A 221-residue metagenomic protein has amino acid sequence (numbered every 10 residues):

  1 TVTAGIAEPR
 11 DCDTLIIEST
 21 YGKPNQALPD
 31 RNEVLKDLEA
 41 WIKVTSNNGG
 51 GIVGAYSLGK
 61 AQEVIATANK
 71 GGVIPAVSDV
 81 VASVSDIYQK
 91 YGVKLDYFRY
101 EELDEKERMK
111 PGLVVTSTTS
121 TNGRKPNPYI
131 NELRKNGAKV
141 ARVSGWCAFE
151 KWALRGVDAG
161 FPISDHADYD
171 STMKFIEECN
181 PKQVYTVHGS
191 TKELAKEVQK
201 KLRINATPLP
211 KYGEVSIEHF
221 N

Functional and structural regions predicted by a protein language model:
T1-A4, Y21-N25, Y56-E63, A82-S85 (+2 more regions): Active-site environment of divalent metal-dependent phosphoester hydrolases
T1-I52, G59, K70: His/Asp/Glu-rich metal-coordinating catalytic cores of metallo-dependent phosphodiesterases/hydrolases acting on
A4-G5, N25-L28, S83-V93, E150-A153 (+1 more regions): Short, charged, surface-exposed secondary-structure boundary motifs
D13, G50, I74, Q183 (+1 more regions): Residues at the starts of beta-strands that form the adenosine-phosphate
T14, S19-T20, D79-V80, D86-E101 (+1 more regions): Active-site-proximal loop/helix segment associated with metal-binding centers of metalloenzymes
Q26-R31, Y91, G160-D165: Short, flexible loop segments at the rims of nucleotide/cofactor-binding pockets, characterized by
L35-P111, V115-S117, V187: Hard-cation-handling environments
K70, E102-N221: C-terminal regulatory/interaction regions
